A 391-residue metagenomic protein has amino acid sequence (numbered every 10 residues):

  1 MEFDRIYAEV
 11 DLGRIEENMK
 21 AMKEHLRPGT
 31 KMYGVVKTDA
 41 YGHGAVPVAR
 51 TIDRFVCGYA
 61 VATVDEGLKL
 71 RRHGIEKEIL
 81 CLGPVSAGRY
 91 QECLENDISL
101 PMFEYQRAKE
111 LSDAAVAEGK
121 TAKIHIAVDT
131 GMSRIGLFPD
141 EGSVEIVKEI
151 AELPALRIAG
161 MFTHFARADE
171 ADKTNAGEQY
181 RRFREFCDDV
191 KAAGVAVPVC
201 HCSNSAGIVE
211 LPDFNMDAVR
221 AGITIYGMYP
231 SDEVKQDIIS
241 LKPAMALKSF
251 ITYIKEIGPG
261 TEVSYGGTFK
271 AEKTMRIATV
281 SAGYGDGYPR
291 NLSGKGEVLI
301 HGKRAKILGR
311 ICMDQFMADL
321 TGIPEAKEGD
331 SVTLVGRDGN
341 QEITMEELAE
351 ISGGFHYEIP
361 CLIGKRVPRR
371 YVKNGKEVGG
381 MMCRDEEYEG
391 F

Functional and structural regions predicted by a protein language model:
M1-E16, K31, D39, E66 (+4 more regions): Active-site anion/phosphate-binding pocket segments in diverse small-molecule metabolic enzymes
E2-V10, R14-E17, E24-H201, F214: Active-site-proximal beta-alpha core segment in soluble small-molecule metabolic enzymes
K23-L26, F269-A271: Short secondary-structure boundary/capping segments within folded domains
